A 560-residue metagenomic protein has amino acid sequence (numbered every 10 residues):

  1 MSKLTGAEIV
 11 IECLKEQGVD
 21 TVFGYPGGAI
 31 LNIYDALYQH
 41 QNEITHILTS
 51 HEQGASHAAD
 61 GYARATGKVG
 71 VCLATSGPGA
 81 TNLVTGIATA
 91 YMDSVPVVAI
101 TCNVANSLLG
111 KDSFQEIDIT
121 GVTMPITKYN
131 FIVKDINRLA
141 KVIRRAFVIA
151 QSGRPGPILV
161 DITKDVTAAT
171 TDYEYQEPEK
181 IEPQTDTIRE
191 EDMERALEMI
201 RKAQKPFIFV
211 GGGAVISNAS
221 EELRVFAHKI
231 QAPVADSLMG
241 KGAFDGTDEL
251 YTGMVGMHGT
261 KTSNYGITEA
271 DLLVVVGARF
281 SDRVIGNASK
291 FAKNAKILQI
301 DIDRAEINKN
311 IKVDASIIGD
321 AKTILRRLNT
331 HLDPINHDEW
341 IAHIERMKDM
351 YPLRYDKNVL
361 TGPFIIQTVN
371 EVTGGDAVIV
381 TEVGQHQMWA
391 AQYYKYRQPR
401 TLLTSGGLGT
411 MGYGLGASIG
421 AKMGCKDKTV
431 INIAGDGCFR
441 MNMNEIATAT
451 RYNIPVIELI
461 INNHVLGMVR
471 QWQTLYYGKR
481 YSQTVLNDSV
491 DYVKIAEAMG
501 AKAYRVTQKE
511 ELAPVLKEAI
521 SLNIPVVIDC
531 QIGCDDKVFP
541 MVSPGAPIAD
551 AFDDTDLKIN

Functional and structural regions predicted by a protein language model:
M1-L332, T368, V372-G375, P455-E458 (+2 more regions): N-terminal alpha/beta PP-like core and its mobile active-site loop of ThDP/TPP-dependent enzymes
A7-I11, K15-D20, I33-Y38, E345-A421: Active-site diphosphate/adenylate-binding microenvironment
Y25-G27, H46-H57, C72-G79, K134-D135 (+5 more regions): Active-site nucleophile and cofactor-binding loops and adjacent substrate-binding regions of central metabolic enzymes
H51-E52, K111-D112, P183-R195, V255-G259 (+5 more regions): A general structural motif
Q115, R451-P544: Thiamine diphosphate
N137, Y173-Y175, E198, N294-Q385 (+3 more regions): Phosphate/pyrophosphate-binding active-site segments
I297, V369, T381, G420 (+6 more regions): Hydrophobic, well-ordered secondary-structure elements that form the walls of internal hydrophobic environments
Y413, A417-P455, I461: Catalytic phosphate/nucleotide-handling subdomain of diverse soluble enzymes
